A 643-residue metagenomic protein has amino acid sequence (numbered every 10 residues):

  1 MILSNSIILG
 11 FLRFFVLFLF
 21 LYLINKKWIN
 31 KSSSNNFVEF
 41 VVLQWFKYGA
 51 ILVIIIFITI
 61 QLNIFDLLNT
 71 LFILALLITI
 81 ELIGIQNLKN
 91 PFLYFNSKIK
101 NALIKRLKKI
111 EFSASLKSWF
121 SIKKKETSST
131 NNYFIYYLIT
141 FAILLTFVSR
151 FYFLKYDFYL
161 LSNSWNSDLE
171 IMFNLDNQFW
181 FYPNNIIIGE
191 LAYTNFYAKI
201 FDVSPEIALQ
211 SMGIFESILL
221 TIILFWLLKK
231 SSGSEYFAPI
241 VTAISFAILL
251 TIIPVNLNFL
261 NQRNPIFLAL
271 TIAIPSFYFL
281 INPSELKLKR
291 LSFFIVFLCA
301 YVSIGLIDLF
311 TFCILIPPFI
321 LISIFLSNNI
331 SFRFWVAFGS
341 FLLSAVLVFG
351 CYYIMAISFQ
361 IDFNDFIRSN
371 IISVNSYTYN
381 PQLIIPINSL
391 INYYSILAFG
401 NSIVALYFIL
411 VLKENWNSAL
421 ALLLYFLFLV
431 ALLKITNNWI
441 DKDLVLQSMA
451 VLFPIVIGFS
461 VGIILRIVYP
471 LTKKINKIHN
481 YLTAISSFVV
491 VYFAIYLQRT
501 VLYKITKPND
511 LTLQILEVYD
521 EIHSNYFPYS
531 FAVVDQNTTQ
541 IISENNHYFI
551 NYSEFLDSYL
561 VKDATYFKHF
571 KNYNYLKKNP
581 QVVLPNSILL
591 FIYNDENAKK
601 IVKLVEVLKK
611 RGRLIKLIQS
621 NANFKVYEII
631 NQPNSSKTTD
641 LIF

Functional and structural regions predicted by a protein language model:
M1-T130: Membrane-embedded, hydrophobic transmembrane alpha-helices
N5-L12, R150-N166, N185-G189, V255-P265 (+1 more regions): Transmembrane catalytic cores of multi-pass membrane glycosyltransferases and polysaccharide-assembly enzymes
F18, S34, N476-Y481, S487-F643: Extracytoplasmic
K27-V38, Q86-L93, F279-I295, I324-V336 (+1 more regions): Membrane-interface junctions at the ends of membrane-embedded or membrane-associated helices
K123-T271, P508: Active-site lumenal/periplasmic loops and adjacent helix-entry segments of GT-C-fold, multi-pass membrane
Y236, L288, I330-W335, V404-Y425: Membrane-interface helix-loop-helix junctions at transmembrane boundaries of multi-pass membrane enzymes, predominantly
I266, I314, N438-K473: Hydrophobic/aromatic-rich transmembrane helices and adjacent perimembrane loops
L291-F310: Membrane-interface alpha helices of multi-pass inner-membrane proteins
